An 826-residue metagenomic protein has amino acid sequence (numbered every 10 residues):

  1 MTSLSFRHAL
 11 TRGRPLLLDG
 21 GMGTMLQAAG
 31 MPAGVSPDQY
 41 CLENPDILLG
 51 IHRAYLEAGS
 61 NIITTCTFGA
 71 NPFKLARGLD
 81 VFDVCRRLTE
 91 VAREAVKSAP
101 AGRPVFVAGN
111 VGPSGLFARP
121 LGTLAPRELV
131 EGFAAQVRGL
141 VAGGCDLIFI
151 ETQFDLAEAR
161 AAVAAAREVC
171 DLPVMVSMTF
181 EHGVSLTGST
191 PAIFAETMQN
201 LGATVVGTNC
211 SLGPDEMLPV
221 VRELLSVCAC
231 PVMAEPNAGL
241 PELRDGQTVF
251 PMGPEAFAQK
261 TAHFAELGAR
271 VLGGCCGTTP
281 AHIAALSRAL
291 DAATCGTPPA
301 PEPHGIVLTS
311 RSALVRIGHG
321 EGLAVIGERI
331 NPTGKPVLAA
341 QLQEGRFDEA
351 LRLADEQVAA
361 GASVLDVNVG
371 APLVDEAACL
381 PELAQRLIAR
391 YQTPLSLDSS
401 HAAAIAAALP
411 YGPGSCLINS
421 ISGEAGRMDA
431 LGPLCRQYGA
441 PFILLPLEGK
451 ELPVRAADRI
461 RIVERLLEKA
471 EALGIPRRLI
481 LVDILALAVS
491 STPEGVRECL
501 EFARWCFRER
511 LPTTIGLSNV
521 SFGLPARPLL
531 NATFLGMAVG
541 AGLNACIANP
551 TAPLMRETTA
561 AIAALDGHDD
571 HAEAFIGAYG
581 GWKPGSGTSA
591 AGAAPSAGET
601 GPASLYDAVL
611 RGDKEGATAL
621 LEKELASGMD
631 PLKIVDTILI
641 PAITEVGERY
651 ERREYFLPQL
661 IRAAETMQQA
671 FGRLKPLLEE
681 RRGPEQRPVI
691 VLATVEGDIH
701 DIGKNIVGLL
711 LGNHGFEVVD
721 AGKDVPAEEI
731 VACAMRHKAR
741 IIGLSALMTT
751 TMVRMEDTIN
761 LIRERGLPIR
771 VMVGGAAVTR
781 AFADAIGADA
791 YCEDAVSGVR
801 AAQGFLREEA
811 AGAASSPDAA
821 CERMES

Functional and structural regions predicted by a protein language model:
M1-S826: Domain-level signal for soluble alpha/beta catalytic cores
